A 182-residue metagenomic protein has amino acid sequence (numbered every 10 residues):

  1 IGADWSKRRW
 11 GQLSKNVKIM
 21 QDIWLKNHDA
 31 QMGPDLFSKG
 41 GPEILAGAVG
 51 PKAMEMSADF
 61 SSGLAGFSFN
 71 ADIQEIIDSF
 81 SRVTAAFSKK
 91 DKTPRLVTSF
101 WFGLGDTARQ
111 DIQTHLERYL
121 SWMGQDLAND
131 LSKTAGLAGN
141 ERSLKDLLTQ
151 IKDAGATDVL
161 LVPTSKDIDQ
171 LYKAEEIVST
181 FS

Functional and structural regions predicted by a protein language model:
I1-S182: Active-site-adjacent structural elements that line small-molecule/cofactor binding pockets in enzymes
